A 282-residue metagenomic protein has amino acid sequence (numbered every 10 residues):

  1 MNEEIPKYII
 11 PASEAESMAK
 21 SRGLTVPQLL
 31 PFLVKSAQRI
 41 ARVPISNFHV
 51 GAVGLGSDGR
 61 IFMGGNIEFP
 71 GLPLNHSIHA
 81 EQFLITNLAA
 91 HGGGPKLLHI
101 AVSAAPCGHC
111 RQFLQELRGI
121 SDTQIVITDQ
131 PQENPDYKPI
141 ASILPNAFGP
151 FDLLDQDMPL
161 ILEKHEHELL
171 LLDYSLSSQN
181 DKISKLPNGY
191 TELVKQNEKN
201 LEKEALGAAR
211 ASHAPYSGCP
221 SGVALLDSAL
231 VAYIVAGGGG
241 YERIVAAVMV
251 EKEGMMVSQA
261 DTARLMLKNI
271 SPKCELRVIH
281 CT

Functional and structural regions predicted by a protein language model:
M1-T282: Zinc-dependent deaminase catalytic domain
